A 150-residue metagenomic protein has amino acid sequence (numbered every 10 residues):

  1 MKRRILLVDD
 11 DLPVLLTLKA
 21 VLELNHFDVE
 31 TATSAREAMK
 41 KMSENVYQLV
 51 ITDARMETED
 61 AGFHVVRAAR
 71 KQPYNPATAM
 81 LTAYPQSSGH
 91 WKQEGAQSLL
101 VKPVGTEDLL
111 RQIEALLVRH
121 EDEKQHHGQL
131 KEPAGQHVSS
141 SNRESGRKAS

Functional and structural regions predicted by a protein language model:
L12-E30: Two-component/phosphorelay signaling modules centered on CheY-like receiver
T31-L49: Acidic, metal-coordinating helix/loop segments flanking the phosphotransfer/catalytic sites of two-component signaling
K40, A61-N75: Short amphipathic alpha-helix used as the core "switch/output" element in two-component signaling
D53-A54: Active-site residues of response regulator receiver
A79-L81: Hydrophobic/aromatic residues positioned on beta-strands within the core alpha/beta folds
W91-L100: As written
V104-A115, E121: C-terminal output helix
R119-S150: CheY-like receiver
